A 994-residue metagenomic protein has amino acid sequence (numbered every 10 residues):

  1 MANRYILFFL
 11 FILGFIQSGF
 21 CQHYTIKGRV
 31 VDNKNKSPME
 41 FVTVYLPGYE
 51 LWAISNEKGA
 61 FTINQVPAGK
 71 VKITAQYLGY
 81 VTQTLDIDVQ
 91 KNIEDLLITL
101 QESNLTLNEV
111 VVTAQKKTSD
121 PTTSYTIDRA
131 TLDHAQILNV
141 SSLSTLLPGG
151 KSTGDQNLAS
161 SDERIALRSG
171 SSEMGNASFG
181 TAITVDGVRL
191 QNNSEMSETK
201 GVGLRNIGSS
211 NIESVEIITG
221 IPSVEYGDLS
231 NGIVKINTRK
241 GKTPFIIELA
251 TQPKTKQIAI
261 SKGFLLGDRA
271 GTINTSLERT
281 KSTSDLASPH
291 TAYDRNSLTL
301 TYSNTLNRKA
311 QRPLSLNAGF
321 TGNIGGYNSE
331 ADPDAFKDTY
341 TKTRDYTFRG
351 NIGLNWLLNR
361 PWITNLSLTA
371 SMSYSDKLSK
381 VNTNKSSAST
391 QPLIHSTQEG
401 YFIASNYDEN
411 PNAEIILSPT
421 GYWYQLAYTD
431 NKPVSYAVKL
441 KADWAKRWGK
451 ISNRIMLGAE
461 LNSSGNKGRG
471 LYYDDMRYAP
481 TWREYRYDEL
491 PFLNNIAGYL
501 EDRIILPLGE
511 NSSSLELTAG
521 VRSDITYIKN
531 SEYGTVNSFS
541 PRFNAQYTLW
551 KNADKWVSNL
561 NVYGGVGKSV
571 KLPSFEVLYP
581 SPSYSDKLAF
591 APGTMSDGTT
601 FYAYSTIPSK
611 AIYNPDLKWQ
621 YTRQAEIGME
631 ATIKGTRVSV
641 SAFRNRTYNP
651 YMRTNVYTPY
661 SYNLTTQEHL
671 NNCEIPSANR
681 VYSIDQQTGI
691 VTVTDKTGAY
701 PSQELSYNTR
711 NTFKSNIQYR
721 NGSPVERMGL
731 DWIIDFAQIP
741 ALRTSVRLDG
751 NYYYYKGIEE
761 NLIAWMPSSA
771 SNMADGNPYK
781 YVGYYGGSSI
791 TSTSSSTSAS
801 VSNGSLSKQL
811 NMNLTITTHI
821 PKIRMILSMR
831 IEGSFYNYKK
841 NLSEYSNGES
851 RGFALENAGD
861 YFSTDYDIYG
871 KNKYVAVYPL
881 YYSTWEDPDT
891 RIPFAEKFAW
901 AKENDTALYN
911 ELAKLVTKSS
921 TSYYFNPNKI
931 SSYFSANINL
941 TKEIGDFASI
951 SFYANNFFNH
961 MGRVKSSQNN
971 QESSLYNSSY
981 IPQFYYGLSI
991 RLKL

Functional and structural regions predicted by a protein language model:
T25, E248-K281, S288-S373: Transmembrane beta-barrel wall of Gram-negative outer-membrane proteins
R29-N35, V42-P47, Q76-Y80, Q90-H134: Short, acidic, small-residue-rich periplasmic hinge/interaction motif at the N-terminus of Gram-negative outer-membrane
N64, V188-I218: Short acidic/polar hinge/loop motifs at secondary-structure boundaries that mediate gating or recognition
L96-I98, R205-I246: A beta-strand signature from Gram-negative outer-membrane beta-barrel systems, especially the internal plug domain
S144-R189: Extracytoplasmic beta-strand/coil segments of soluble accessory domains associated with Gram-negative outer-membrane
L306-I324, T341-E532: Face-selective signature of the C-terminal outer-membrane beta-barrel domain
L506-N511, T666-G848: Gram-negative outer-membrane beta-barrel transporters
R646-N649, N655, L664, E832-S919 (+2 more regions): C-terminal beta-signal and adjacent terminal beta-strands/loops of Gram-negative outer-membrane beta-barrel proteins
